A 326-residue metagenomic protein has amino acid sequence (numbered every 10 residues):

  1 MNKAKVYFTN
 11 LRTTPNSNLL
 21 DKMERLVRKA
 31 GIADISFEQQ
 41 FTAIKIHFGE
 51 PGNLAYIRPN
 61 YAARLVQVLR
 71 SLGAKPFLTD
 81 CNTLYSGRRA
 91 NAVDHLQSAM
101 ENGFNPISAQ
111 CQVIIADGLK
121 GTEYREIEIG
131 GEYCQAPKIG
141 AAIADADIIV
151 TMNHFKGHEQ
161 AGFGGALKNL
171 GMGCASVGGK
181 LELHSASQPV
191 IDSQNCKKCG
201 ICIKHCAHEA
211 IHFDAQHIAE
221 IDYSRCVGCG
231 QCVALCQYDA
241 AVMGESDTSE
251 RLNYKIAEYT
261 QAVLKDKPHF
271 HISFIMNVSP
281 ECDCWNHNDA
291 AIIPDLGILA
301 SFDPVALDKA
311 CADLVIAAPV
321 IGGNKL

Functional and structural regions predicted by a protein language model:
N2-N53, I57-Y61, V68, L72-D80 (+1 more regions): Extended, low-polarity segments enriched in aliphatic/aromatic residues
